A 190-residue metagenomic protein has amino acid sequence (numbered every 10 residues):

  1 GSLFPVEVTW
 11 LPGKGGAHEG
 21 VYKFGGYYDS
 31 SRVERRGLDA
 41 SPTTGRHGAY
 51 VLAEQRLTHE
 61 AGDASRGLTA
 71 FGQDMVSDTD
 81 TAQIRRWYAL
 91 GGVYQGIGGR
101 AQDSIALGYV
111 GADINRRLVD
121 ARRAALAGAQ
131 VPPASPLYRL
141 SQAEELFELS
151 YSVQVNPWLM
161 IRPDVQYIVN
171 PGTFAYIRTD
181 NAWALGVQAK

Functional and structural regions predicted by a protein language model:
G1-L52, E60-A61: Surface-exposed beta-loop-beta
V6-V8, V51, A70, L90-G92 (+2 more regions): Membrane-embedded beta-strands of outer-membrane beta-barrel proteins, especially the hydrophobic/small aromatic
T9-G13, E54-T58, V93-Q95, S150-S152 (+1 more regions): Transmembrane beta-barrel domains of outer membrane proteins
P12-Y22, T58-L68, G96-S104, V155-I161: Short loop/turn motifs that connect adjacent beta-strands in outer-membrane beta-barrel proteins
Y22-S30, L68-V76, L90, I105-G111 (+1 more regions): Transmembrane beta-barrel strands of outer-membrane/channel proteins
T43-G45, A82-I84, S141-A143, T179-N181: Short sequence motifs at beta-strands and strand-loop junctions characteristic of Gram-negative outer-membrane
V76-W87, F174-T179: Solvent-exposed loop/turn segments connecting transmembrane beta-strands in outer-membrane beta-barrel proteins
T179-K190: Outer-membrane beta-barrel "beta-signal"
